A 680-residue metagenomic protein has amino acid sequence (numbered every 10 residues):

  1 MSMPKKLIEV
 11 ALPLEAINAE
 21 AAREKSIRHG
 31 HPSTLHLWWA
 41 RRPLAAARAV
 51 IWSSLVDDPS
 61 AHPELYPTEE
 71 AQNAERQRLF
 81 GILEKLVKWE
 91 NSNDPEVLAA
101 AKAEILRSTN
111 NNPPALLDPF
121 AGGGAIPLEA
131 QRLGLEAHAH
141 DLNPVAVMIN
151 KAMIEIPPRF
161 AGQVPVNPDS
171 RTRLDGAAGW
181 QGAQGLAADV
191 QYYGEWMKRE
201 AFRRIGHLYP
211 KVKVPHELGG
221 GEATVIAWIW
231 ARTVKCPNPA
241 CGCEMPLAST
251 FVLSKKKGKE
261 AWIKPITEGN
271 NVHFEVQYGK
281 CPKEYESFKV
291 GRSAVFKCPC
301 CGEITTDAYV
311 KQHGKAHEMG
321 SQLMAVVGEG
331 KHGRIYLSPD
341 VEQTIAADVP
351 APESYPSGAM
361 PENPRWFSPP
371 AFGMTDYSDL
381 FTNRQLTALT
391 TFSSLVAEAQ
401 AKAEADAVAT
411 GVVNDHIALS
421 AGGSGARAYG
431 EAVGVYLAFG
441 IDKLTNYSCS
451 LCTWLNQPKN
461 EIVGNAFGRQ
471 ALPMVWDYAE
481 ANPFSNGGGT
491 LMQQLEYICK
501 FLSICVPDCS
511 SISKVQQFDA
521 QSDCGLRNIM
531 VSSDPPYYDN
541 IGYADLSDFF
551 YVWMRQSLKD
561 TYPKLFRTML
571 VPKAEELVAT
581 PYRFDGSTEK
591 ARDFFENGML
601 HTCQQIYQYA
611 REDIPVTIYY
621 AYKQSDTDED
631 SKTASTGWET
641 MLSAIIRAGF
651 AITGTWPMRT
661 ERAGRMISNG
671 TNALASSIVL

Functional and structural regions predicted by a protein language model:
S2-L117, P127, Q131-N528, P536 (+5 more regions): Nucleic-acid modification enzymes, centered on SAM-dependent nucleic-acid methyltransferases
F120: Conserved glycine-centered beta->alpha loop in an early N-terminal alpha/beta scaffold
G123: Conserved SAM/SAH-binding loop
K590-E596: Short, glycine-rich nucleotide/cofactor-binding loops
E596-I614, S643, R647: A short glycine-rich, Lys/Arg-flanked "PGG" loop and its adjoining helix->strand segment in the class I
I614-Y620: Short beta-strand segments at enzyme active-site cores
